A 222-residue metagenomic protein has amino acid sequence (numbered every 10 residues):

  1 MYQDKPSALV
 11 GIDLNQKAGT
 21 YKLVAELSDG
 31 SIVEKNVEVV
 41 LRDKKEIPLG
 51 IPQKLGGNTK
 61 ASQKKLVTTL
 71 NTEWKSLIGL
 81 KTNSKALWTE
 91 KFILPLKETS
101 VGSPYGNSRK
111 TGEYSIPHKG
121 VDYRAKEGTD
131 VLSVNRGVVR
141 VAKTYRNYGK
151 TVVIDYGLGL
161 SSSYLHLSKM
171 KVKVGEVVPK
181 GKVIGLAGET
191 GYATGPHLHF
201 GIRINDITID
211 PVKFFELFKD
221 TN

Functional and structural regions predicted by a protein language model:
M1-K44: Cationic-aromatic interfacial patches
D13-N15, S28-G30, V40-R42, G106 (+4 more regions): Solvent-exposed coil/turn segments that connect beta secondary-structure elements in extracytoplasmic/periplasmic
L23, V101, Y123, G137 (+3 more regions): Terminal peptide-recognition signature
D29, R146-N147, I184-Y192: Short, charged beta-turn/beta-strand-edge "cap" motif at the junction between a beta-strand and an adjacent loop
N36-Y148: Surface-exposed, glycine-biased beta-strand/turn segments
D130-R140, K171-A187: Short, well-structured beta-strand-loop connectors
V134-S168, P196-G201: Zn2+-dependent peptidoglycan hydrolase active-site motif and core
I204-T221: Short peripheral tails and domain-boundary helices/loops at the edges of structured domains
